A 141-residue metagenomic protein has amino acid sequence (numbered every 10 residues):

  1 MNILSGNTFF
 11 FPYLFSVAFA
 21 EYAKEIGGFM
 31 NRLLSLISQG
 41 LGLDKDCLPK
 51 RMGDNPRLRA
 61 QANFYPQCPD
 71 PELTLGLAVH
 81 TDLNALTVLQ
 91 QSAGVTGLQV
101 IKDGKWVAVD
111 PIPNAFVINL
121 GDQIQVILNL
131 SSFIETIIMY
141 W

Functional and structural regions predicted by a protein language model:
M1-W141: Peripheral, non-catalytic segments flanking oxidoreductase cores
